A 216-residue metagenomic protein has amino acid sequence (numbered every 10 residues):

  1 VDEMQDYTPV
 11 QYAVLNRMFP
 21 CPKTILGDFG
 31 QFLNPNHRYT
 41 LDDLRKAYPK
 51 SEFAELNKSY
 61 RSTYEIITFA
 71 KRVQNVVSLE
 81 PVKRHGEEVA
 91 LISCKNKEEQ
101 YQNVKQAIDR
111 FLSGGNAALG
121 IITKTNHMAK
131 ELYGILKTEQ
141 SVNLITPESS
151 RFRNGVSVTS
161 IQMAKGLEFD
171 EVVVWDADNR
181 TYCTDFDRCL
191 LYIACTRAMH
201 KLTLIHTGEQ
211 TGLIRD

Functional and structural regions predicted by a protein language model:
D2: Walker B catalytic carboxylates
Q5-D216: Conserved helicase motor core of SF1/SF2 NTP-dependent helicases
